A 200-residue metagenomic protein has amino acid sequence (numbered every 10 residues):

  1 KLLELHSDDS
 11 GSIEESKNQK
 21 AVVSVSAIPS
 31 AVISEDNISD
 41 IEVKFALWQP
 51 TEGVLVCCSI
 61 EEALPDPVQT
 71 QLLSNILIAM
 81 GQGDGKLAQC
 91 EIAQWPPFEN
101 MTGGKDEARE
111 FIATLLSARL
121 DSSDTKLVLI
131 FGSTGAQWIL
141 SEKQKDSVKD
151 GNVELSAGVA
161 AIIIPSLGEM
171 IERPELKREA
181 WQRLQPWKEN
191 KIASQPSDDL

Functional and structural regions predicted by a protein language model:
K1-L200: A polyanion-binding, active-site-adjacent surface
